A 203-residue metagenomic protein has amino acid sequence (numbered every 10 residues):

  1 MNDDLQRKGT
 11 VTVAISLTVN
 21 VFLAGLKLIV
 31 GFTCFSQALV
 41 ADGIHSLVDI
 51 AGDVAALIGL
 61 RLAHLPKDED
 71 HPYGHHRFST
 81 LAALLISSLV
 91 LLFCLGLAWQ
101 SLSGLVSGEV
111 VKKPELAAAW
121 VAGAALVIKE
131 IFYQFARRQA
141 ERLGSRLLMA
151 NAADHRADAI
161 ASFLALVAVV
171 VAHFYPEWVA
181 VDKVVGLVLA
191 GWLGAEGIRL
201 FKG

Functional and structural regions predicted by a protein language model:
M1-G203: Alpha-helical transmembrane cores and adjacent cytosolic helix/loop segments of polytopic membrane transporters
